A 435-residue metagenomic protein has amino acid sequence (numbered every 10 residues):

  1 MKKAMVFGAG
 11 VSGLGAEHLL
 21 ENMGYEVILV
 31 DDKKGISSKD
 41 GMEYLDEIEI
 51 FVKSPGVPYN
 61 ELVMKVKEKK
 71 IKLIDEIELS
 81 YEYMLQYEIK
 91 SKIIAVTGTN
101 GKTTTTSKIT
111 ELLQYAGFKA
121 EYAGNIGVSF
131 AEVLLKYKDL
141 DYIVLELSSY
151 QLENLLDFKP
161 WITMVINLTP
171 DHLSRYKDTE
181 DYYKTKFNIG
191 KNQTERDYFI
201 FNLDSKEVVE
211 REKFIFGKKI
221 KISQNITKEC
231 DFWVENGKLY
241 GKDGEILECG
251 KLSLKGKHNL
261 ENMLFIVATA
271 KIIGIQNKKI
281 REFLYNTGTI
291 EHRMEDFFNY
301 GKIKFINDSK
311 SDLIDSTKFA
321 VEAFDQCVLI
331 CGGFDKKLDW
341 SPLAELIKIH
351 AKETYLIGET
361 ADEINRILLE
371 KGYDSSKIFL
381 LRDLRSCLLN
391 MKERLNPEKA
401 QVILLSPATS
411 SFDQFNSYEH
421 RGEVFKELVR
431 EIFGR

Functional and structural regions predicted by a protein language model:
K2-K3, L14, H18-M23, I36 (+8 more regions): Phosphate-binding loop of NTP-binding sites
K3, G15-L19, M23, K119 (+1 more regions): Nucleotide phosphate-binding/pyrophosphate-handling subdomain across enzymes that bind or process nucleotide phosphates
A9-G10: Glycine-rich Rossmann-fold phosphate-binding loop(s) that bind the pyrophosphate of adenine dinucleotide cofactors
V27-D31, E121-Y122, V144, K221 (+1 more regions): Short beta-strand "acidic-cap" motif of Rossmann-like dinucleotide-binding folds
L29-D31, F199-L203, I330-C331, H350-E359: Short internal beta-strands
D31-K39, D231: Adenosine-cofactor binding site in Rossmann-like domains, unifying the SAM/SAH pocket of S-adenosylmethionine-dependent
I74-L79, F216-V234, R281-Y285, E295-F298 (+1 more regions): Beta-strand->loop->alpha-helix junctions that form or flank phosphate-binding loops in nucleotide-handling enzymes
S341-Q401: C-terminal helical cap/extension that packs against the catalytic core of soluble nucleotide-cofactor enzymes
